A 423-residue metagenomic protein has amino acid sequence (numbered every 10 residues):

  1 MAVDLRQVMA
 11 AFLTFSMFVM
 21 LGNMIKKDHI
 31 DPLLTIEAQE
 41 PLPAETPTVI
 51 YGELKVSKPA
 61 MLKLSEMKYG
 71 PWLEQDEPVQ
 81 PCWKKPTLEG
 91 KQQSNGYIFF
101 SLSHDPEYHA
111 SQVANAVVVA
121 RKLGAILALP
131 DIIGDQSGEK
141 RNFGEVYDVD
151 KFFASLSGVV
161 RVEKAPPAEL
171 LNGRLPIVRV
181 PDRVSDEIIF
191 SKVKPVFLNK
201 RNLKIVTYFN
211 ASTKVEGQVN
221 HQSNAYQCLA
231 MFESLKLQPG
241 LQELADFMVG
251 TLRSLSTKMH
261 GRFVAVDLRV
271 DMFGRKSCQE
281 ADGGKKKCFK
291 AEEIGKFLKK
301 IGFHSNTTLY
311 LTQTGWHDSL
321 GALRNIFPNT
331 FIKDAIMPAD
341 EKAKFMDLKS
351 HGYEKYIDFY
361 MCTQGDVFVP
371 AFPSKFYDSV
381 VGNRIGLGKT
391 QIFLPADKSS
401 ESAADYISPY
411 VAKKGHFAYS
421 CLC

Functional and structural regions predicted by a protein language model:
M1-L13: Classical eukaryotic N-terminal signal peptides for Sec-dependent ER targeting/secretion, especially the positively
L5, K85-P86, V113-N115, G250-R253 (+4 more regions): Eukaryotic intrinsically disordered and solvent-exposed regulatory patches
Q7, S111-V118, K122, K151 (+7 more regions): Acidic, Ser/Thr-rich intrinsically disordered and amphipathic helical segments
A11-K285, F303-H304: Secretory-pathway glycan-assembly enzymes, especially type II membrane glycosyltransferases that use nucleotide-sugar
N23-H29, A120-L127, D131, V160 (+10 more regions): Eukaryotic basic, amphipathic alpha-helical target segments in cytosolic regions
A114, G134, Y353-S399: A donor-sugar binding/catalytic signature common to diverse glycosyltransferases and related nucleotide-sugar
A116, A120, L127, V264-L268 (+5 more regions): Structural signal for hydrophobic/aromatic residues that build the beta-strand cores of folded beta-sheet domains
F273-Y356, G382-N383, L387-C423: Catalytic lobes of large eukaryotic enzymes
